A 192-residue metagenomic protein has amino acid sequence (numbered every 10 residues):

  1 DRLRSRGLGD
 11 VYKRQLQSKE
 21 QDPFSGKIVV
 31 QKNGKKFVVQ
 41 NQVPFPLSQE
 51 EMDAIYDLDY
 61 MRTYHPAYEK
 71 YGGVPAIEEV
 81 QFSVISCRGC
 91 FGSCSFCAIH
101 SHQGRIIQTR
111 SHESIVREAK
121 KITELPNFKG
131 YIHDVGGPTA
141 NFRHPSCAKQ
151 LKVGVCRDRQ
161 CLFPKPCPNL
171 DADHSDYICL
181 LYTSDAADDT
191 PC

Functional and structural regions predicted by a protein language model:
L3-Y12, Y182-T190: Short, small-residue-biased leader/transition segments that mark boundaries at the very start of proteins
L16-S83: N-terminal [4Fe-4S]-dependent radical SAM core
I28-F37, Y64, S93-Q103, S114 (+1 more regions): Short acidic (Asp/Glu) and glycine-rich catalytic loops that position anionic groups and cofactors
V38-F45, V80-C87, S101, R105-H112 (+1 more regions): Hydrophobic alpha-helical scaffolding
S48, T63, F91-S93, Q103-I106 (+1 more regions): Flexible loop/turn segments at secondary-structure boundaries
E69-A98, Y131: N-terminal pre-triad scaffold of radical SAM enzymes
S101-Y131: Conserved alpha-helical substructure of the radical SAM core
K121-A187: Conserved SAM/AdoMet-binding glycine-rich loop
